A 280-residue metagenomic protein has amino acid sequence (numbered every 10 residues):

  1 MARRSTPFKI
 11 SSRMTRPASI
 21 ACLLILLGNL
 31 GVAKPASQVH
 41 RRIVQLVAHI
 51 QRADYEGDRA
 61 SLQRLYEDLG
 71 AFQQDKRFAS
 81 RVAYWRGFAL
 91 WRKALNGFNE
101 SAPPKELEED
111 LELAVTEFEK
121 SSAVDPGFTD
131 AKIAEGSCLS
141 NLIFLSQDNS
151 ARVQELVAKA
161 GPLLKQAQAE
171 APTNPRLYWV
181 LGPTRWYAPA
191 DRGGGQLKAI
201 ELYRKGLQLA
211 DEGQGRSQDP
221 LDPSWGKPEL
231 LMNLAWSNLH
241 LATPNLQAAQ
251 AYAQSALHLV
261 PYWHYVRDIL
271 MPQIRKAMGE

Functional and structural regions predicted by a protein language model:
M1-T15: N-terminal secretory signal peptides that target proteins for export/translocation
S19-N29: Bacterial N-terminal signal peptides
A33-S37: Boundary at the C-terminal end of the N-terminal hydrophobic targeting segment
Q38, D75, V82, V124 (+5 more regions): Short coil/turn linker motifs that delimit alpha-helical repeat modules in TPR/alpha-solenoid proteins
Q45-Y66, A89-G127, A134-Q166, V180-M232: Short coil/linker segments at helix-helix boundaries
A79, F128, N174, G213 (+2 more regions): Residue-level recognition of tetratricopeptide repeat
S217-N238, H264-E280: TPR/TPR-like alpha-solenoid helical repeat scaffolds
